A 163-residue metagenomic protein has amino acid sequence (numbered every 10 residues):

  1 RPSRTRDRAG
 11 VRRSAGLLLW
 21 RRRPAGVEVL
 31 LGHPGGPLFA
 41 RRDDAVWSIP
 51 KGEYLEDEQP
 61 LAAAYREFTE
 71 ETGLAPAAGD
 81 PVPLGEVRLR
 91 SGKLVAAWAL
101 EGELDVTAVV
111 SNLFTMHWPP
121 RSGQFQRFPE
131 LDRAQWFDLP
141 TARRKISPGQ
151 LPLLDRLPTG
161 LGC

Functional and structural regions predicted by a protein language model:
P2-G10, P119-F125: Short, P/G- and charge-enriched loop/turn segments at secondary-structure junctions
R4-I49, W98: N-terminal strand-loop-strand
R23-G26, G36-F39, L55-E56, S91-G92 (+1 more regions): Short, charged/polar surface micro-motifs in flexible loops or helix N-caps
S48-L84, D138: The catalytic Nudix box helix
E86-G123, Q135, L157: Active-site-adjacent beta-strand/loop module that shapes the phosphate/pyrophosphate-binding cleft
Q126-D132: Non-DNA-binding regulatory cores of transcription-related proteins, predominantly C-terminal effector-binding
Q135, L139-C163: Charged phosphate-binding loop/patch that engages nucleotide di/tri-phosphates or the phosphate backbone of nucleic
